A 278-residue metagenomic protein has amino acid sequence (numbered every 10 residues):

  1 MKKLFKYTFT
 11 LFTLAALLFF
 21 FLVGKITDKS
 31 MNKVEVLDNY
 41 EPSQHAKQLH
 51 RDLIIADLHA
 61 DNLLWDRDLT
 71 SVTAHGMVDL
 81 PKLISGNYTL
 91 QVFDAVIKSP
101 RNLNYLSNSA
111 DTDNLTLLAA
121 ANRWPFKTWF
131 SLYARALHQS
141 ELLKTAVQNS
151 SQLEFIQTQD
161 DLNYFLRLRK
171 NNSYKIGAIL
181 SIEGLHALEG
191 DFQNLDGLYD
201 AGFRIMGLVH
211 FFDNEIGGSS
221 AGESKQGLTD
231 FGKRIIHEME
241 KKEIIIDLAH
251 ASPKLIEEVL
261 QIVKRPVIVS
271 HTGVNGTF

Functional and structural regions predicted by a protein language model:
K2-E223, T277: N-terminal hydrophobic targeting/anchoring segments and the immediately downstream early-domain regions of hydrolases
G190-D200, R204, A221-I268: Histidine/acidic residue-rich metal-binding segments in metalloenzymes
V209, A249, S270-T272: Generic beta-strand/beta-sheet core signal
T272-F278: Catalytic-face loop-and-helix region of soluble metabolic enzyme cores
